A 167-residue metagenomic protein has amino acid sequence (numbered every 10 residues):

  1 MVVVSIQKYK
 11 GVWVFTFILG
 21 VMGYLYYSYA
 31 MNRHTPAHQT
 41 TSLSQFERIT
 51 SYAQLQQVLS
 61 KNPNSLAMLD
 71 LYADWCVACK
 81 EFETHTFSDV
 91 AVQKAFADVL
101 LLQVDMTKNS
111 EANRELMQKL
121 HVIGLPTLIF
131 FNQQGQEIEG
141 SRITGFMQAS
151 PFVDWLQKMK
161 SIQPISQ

Functional and structural regions predicted by a protein language model:
M1-L69, D74-K94, V99-L100, V104-Q167: Proteins that catalyze or organize thiol-disulfide redox chemistry and the adjacent proteostasis machinery handling
